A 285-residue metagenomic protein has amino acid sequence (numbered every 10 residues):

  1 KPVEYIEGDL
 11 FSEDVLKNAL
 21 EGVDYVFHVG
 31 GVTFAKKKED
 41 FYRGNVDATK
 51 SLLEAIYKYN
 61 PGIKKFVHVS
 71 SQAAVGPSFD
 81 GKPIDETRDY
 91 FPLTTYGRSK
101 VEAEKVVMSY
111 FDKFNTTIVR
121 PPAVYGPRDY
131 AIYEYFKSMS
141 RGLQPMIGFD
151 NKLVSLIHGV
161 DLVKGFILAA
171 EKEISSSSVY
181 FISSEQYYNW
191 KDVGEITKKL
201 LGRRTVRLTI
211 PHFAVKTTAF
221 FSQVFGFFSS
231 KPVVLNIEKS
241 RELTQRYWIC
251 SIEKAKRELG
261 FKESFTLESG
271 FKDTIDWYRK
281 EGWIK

Functional and structural regions predicted by a protein language model:
V3, E7-K50, V75: NAD(P)H-binding glycine-rich loop region in Rossmannoid oxidoreductase-like domains and their noncatalytic homologs
K50-T95, T117: Conserved Rossmann-fold NAD(P)-dependent oxidoreductase catalytic core, especially the SDR/UDP-sugar
S51, E102-A103, D129-E134, I147-A170 (+2 more regions): Substrate-positioning beta->alpha
S99: Active-site helix of classical SDR
E104-P127: Conserved beta-loop-beta element that borders a ligand/cofactor-binding pocket
G159, E195, T218-F261: Conserved C-terminal active-site "lid" loop/helix of NAD(P)H-dependent oxidoreductases that clamps the redox cofactor
K172-V234, E268, K272-I275, W283-K285: Mid/C-terminal beta-alpha module of Rossmann-like enzyme folds, strongest in SDR-family dehydrogenases/epimerases
C250-E258, K262, T266-K285: Amphipathic terminal alpha-helices
